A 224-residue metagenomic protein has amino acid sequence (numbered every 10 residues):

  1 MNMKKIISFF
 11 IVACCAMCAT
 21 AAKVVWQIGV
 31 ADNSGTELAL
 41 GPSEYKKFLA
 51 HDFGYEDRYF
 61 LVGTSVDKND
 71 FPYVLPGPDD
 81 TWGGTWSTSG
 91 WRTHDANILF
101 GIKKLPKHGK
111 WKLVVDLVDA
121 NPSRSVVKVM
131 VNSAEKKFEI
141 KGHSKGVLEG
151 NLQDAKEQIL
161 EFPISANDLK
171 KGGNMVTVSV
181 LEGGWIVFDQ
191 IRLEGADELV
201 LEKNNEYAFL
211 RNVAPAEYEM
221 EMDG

Functional and structural regions predicted by a protein language model:
K4-V12: Sec-dependent signal peptide recognition, specifically the positively charged N-region followed immediately by
A13-C14, T64: Prokaryotic Sec-type signal peptides and long signal-anchor helices with extended Leu/Ile/Val-rich h-regions
A16-A19: N-terminal signal peptide c-region/cleavage motif recognized by signal peptidases
A22-H108, K112, D116-L201, E206-A208: Beta-strand-rich ligand-recognition modules
N204-G224: Compositionally biased low-complexity segments at domain edges in trafficked proteins and select soluble regulators
